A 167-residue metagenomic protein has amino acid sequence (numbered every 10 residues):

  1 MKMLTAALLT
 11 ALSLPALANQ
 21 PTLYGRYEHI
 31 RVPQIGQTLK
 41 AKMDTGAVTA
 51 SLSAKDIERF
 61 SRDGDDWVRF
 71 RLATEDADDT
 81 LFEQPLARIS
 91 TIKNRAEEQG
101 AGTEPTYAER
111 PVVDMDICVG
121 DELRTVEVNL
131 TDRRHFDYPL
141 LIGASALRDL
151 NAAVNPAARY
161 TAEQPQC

Functional and structural regions predicted by a protein language model:
M1-L9: Sec-dependent signal peptide recognition, specifically the positively charged N-region followed immediately by
S13-A16: N-terminal signal peptide c-region/cleavage motif recognized by signal peptidases
A18-C167: Pepsin/retropepsin-fold aspartyl endopeptidases
